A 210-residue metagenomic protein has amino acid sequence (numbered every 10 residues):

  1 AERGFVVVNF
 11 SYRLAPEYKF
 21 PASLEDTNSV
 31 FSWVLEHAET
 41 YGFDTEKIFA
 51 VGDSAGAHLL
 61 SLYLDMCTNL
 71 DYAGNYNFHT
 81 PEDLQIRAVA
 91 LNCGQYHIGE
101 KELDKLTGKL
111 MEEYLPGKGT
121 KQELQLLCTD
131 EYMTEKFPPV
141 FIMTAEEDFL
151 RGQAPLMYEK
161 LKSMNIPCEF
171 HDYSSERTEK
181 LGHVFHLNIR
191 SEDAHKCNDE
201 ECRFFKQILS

Functional and structural regions predicted by a protein language model:
A1-S210: Alpha/beta-hydrolase superfamily serine-hydrolase fold, recognizing
